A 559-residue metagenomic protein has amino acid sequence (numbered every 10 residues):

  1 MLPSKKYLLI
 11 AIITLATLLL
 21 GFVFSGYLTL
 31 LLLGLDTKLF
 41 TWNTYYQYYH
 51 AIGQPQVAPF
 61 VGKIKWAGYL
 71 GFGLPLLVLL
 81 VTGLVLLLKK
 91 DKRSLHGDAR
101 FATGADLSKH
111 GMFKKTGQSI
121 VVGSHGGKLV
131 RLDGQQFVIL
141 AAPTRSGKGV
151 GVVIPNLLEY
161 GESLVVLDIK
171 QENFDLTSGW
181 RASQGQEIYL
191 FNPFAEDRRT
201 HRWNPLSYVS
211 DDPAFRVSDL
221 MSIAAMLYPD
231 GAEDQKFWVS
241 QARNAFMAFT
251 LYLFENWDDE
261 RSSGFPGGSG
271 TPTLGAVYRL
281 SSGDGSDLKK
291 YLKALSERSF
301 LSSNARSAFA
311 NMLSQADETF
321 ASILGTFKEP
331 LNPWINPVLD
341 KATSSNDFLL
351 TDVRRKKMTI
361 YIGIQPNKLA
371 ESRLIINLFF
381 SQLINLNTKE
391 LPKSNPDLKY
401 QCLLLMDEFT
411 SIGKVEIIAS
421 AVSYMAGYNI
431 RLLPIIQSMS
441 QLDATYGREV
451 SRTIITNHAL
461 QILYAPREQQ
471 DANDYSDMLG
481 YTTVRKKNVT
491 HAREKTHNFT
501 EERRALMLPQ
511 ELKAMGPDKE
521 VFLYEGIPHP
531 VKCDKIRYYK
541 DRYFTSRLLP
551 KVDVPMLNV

Functional and structural regions predicted by a protein language model:
M1-S146, V150-V153, P205, Y481 (+4 more regions): Basic- and hydrophobic-enriched, low-structure N-terminal and domain-boundary segments that flank ATP-binding catalytic
L15, E408, I462: Short, flexible active-site loop motifs that bind/organize anionic cofactors or intermediates
L18-L30, G34, L88-L95, L129-I430 (+5 more regions): P-loop NTPase motor domains
T41-W42, S263, S344, P396 (+5 more regions): Flexible domain-boundary/linker segments
I52-V57, R355, T453-I454, F499 (+1 more regions): Short alpha-helix boundary/capping motifs
I120-H125, S344, A444-T445: Short gly/ser/thr-rich secondary-structure transition/capping motifs
V422-Y424, Y428-V521: Conserved ATP-driven motor cores of ASCE-family P-loop NTPases powering translocation/secretion/packaging/pilus
